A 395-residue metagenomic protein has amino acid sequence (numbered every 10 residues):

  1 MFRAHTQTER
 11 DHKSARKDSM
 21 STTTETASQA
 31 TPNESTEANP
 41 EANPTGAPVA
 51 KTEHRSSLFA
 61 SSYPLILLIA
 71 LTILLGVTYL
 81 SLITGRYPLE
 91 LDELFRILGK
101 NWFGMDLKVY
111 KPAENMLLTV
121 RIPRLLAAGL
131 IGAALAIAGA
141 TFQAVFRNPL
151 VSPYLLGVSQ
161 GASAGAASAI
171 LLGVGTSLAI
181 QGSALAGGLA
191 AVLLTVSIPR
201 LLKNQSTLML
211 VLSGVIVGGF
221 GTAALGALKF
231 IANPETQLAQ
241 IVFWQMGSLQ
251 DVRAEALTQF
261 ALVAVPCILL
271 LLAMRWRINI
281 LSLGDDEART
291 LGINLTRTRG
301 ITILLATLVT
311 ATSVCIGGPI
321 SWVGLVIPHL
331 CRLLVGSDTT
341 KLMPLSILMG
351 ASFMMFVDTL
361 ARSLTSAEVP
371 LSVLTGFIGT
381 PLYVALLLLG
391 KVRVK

Functional and structural regions predicted by a protein language model:
F2-T6, R10-K395: Alpha-helical transmembrane segments in inner-membrane proteins
